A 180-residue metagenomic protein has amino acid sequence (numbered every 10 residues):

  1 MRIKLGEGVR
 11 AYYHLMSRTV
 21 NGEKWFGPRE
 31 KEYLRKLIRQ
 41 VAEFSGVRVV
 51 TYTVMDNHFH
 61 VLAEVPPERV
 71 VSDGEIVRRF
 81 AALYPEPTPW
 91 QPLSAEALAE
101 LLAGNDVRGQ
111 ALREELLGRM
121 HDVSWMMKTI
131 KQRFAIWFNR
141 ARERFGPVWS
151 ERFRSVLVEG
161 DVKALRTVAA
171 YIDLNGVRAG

Functional and structural regions predicted by a protein language model:
M1-G180: Short catalytic/metal-binding and nucleic-acid-binding patches
